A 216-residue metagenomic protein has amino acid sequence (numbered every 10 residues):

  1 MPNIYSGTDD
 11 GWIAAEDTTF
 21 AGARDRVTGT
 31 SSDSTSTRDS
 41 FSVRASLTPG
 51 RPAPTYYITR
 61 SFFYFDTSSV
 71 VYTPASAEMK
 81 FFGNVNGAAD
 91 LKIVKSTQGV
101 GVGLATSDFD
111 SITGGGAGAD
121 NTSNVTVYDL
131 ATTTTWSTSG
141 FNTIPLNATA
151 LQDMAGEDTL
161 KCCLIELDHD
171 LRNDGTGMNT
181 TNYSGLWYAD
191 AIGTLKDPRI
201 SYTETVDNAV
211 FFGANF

Functional and structural regions predicted by a protein language model:
M1-V27: Juxtadomain low-complexity/linker regions and immediately adjacent membrane-anchoring helices
P2-W12, L151-F212: Proprotein-processing/basic-patch segments
Y5, V85-L160: Beta-strand-rich interaction/scaffold domains
A23-N86: A short beta-strand-loop element at or near the start of a globular domain
R51-P54, G87-L91, V100-G103, L167-Y183: Short, surface-exposed beta-strand/loop "edge" segments at domain boundaries and coil↔beta transitions
Y57-R60, S139, L195: Short, solvent-exposed loop/turn segments at the edges of secondary structure
F65, A77-M79, I93, I144 (+1 more regions): Residue-level detector of buried hydrophobic side-chain packing in well-ordered secondary-structure elements
N215-F216: Short, solvent-exposed loop/edge segments of extracellular or virion-exposed proteins
